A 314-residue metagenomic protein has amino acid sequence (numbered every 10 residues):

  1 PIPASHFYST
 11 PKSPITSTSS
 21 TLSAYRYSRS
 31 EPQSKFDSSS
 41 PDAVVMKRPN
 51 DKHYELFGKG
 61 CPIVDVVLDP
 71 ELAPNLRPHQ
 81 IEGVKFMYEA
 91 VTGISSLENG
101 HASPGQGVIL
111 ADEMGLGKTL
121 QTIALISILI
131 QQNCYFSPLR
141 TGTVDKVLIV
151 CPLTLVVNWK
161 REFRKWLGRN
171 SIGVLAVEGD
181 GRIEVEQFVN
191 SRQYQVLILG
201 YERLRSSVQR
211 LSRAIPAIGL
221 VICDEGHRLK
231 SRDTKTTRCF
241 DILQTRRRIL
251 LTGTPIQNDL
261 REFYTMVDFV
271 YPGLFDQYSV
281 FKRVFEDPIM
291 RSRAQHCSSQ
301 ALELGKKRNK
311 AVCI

Functional and structural regions predicted by a protein language model:
P1-D65, E71, F263: Charged, low-complexity intrinsically disordered regions
P14, D37, L148, D180 (+1 more regions): Residue-level detector of intrinsically disordered/flexible regions characterized by low predicted structural confidence
S34-V45, A217-C223, R308-V312: Short, mixed-charge, low-aromatic patches
P49-R291, C313-I314: ASCE P-loop NTPase motor core, strongest for the SF2 helicase catalytic module
P70-A73, Q300-G305: Active-site rim elements
R293, G305-I314: Helicase motor interdomain insertion/brace
H296-C297: Cys/His-rich Zn2+-binding cysteine-cluster or related metal-binding knuckle/ribbon modules and their
